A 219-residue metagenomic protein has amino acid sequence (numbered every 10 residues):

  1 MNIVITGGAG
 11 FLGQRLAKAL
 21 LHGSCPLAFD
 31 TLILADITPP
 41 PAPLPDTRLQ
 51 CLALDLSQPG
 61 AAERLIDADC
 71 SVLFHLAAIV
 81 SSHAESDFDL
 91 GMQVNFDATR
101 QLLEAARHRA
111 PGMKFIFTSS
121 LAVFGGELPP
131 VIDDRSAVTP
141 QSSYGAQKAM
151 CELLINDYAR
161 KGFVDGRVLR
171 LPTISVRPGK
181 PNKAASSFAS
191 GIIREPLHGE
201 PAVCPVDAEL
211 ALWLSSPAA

Functional and structural regions predicted by a protein language model:
I3-S24: N-terminal Rossmann NAD(P)H-binding glycine-rich loop of SDR-like oxidoreductase domains
T6, A35, L73-A77, F115-S120 (+2 more regions): SDR active-site strand-loop-helix element
D46-P59: Rossmann-fold cofactor-recognition segment
L56-V94: NAD(P)H-binding glycine-rich loop region in Rossmannoid oxidoreductase-like domains and their noncatalytic homologs
H83-A98, I132-P140: Short alpha-helical oligomerization interface
R100-Q141: Conserved Rossmann-fold NAD(P)-dependent oxidoreductase catalytic core, especially the SDR/UDP-sugar
G126-L128, Q141-G166: Active-site Tyr-X1-5-Lys
N156-E209: NAD(P)-dependent short-chain dehydrogenase/reductase
